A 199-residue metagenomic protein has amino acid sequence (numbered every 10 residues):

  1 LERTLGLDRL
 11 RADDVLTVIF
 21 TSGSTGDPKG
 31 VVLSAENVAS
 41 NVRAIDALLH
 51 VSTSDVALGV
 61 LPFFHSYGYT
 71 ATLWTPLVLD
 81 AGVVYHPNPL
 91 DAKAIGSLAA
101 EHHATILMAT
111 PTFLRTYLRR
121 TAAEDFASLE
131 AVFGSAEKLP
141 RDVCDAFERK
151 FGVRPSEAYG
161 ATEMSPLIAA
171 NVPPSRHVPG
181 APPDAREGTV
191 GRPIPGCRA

Functional and structural regions predicted by a protein language model:
L1-F20, D27, H50-V56: Conserved pre-ATP/AMP-binding loop-to-beta segment of ANL
L7-L10, E187-I194: Short Gly/Pro-enriched turn/cap motifs at secondary-structure boundaries
D13, A35-E36, L61, C197: Structural detector for helix-capping/boundary residues
V15, T21-S24, A57, F63 (+4 more regions): Conserved S/T- and glycine-rich ATP-binding loop of Class I adenylate-forming
L16-S40: Conserved AMP-binding A3 loop
K29-V32, G59, G82-P89, S156: Short beta-strand->loop structural element characteristic of the AMP-binding/adenylate-forming
A39-V56, S66-T105, R120: Conserved AMP-binding/adenylation subdomain of ANL enzymes
A81, A104-A109, L118-A185, R198: Gly/Ser/Thr-rich phosphate-binding loop
